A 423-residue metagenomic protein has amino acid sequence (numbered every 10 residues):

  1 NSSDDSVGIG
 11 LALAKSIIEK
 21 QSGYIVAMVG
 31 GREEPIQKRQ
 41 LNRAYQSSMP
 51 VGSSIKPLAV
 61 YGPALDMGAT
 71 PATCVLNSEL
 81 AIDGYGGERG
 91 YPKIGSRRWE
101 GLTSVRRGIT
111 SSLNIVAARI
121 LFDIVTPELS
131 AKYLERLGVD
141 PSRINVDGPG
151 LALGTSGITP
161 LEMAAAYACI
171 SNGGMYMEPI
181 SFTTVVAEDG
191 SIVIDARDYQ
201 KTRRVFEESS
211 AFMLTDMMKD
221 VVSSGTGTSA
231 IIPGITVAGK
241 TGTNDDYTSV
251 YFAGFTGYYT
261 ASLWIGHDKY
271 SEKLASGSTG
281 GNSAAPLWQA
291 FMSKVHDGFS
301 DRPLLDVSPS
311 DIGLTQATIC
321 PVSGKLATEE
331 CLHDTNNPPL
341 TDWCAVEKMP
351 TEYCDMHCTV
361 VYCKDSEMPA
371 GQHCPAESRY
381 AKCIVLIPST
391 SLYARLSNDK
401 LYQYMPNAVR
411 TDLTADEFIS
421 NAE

Functional and structural regions predicted by a protein language model:
S3-S16, S54-K56: Glycine-rich phosphate-binding loop
E19-M49, S53-S54, A69-T73, K132-L134 (+2 more regions): Periplasmic/cell-envelope proteins involved in peptidoglycan metabolism and beta-lactam response
G23, P50-N77, G108, A166-I170 (+3 more regions): Active-site SXXK
A69-S130, Y176, E188-D220: Conserved catalytic neighborhood of penicillin-recognizing serine enzymes
V125-S142: Short, charged, amphipathic alpha-helices and their helix-cap/turn boundaries
V139-G190, A238-D246, V250-Y258, S262-I265: Active-site-proximal helix/loop microenvironment of the serine DD-peptidase/beta-lactamase transpeptidase fold
G154-I158, S171-G239, T243, Y270-T279: Penicillin-binding protein/beta-lactamase superfamily catalytic region
A238, G242-E423: Soluble, non-transmembrane domains of envelope/secretory-pathway proteins that act on or interact with carbohydrate
